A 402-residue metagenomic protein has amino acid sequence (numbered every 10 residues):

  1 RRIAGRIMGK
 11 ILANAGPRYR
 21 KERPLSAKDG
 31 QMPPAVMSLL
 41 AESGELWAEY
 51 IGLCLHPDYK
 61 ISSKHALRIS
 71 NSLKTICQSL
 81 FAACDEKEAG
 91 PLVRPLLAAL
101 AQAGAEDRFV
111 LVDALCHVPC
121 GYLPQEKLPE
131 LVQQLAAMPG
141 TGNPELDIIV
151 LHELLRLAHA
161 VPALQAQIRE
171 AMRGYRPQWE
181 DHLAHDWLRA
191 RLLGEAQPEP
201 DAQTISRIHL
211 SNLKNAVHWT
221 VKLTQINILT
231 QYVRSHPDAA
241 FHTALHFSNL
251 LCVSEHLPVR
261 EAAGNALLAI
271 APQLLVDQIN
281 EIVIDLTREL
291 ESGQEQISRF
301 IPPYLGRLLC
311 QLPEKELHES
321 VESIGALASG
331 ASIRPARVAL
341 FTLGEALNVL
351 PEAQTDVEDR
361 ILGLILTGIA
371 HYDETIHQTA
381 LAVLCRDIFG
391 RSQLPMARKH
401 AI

Functional and structural regions predicted by a protein language model:
R1, I61-I69, E106-L111, G142-L146 (+6 more regions): Positions within the helices of HEAT/ARM-like alpha-solenoid repeats
I3-I11, M32-W47, S62-C77, V150 (+2 more regions): Extended HEAT/HEAT-like alpha-solenoid repeat tracts in very large eukaryotic scaffold/adaptor proteins
A4, H65, I69-L73, L111 (+11 more regions): Conserved hydrophobic register position within alpha-solenoid helical repeats
I7-A15, L73-F81, L115-G121, L154-H159 (+6 more regions): Hydrophobic residues within the alpha-helices of tandem HEAT/HEAT-like
A15-Y19, L80-C84, A103, Y122 (+14 more regions): Long alpha-helical scaffolds in large eukaryotic adaptor/regulatory proteins, encompassing alpha-solenoid repeat systems
L40-A48, D85-R94, P124-V132, L164-R169 (+6 more regions): Core helices of alpha-solenoid repeat scaffolds
A41, E45-K60, R94-A101, A105 (+10 more regions): HEAT/HEAT-like alpha-solenoid repeats
M172-A196: Eukaryotic acidic, Ser/Thr-rich intrinsically disordered low-complexity regions
